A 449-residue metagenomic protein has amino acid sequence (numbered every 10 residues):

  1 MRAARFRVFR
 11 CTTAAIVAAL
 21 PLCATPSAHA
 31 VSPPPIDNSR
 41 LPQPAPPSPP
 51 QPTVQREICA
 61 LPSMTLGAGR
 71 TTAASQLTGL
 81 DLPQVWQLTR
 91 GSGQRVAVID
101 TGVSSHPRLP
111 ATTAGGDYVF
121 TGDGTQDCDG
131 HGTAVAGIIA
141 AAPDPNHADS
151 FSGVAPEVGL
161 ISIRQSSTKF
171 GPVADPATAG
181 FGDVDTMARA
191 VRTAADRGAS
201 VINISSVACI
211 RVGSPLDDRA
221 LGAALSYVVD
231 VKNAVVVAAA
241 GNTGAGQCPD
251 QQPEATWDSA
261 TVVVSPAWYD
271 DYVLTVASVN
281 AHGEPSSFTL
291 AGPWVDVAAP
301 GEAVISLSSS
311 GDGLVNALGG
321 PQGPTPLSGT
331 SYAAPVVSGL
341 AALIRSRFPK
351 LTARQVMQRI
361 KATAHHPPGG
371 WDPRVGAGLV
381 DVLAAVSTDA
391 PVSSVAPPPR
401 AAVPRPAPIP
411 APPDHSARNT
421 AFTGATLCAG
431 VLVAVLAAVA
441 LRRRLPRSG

Functional and structural regions predicted by a protein language model:
M1-S32, G424-R444: Secretory targeting and sorting signals
T25-G93, R108: Protease zymogen maturation seam
Q84-V96, T101-A114, G122-G180, Y272 (+2 more regions): Subtilisin-like serine protease catalytic core
D100, G241, G329: Active-site glycine-centered loops adjacent to acidic/histidine catalytic or metal-binding residues that shape
G137, A179-V201: Substrate-binding/charge-relay-adjacent region of secreted/lumenal peptidase catalytic domains
I138, Q165, G301-V375: Hydrolase catalytic cores
S200-S309: Catalytic-core segments of hydrolase enzymes
F348-R443, R447: C-terminal subdomain of the subtilisin-like protease fold in secreted/lumenal serine endopeptidases
